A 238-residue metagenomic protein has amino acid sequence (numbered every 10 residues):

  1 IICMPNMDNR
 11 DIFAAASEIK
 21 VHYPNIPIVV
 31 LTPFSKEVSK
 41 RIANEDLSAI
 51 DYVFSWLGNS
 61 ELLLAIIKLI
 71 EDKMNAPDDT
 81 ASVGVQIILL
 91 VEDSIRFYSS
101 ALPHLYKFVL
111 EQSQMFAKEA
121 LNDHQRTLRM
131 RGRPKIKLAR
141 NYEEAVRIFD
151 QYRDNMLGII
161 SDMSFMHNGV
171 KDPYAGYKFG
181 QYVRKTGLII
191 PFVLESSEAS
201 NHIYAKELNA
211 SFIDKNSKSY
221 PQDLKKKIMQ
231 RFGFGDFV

Functional and structural regions predicted by a protein language model:
I1-N25, T32-A43, I50, L62 (+2 more regions): Conserved phosphotransfer microenvironments
N25-V29, Y52, I87, I189-V193 (+1 more regions): Proline-centered loop/turn at the N-terminus of a beta-strand
L31-P33, V193-E195, K215: Hydrophobic/aromatic residues positioned on beta-strands within the core alpha/beta folds
P33-K36, A120-Q125, S196-N201: Short, polar loop motifs at secondary-structure junctions
E37-K40, L63, F97-S100, N201-Y204: Switch/connector loops and helix/strand junctions flanking conserved nucleotide-binding motifs in nucleotide-processing
R41-Y52, Y204-I213: As written
E45-Y52, W56-K135, Y142-E143, K218-V238: Non-catalytic signal-transmission and effector/linker regions of two-component phosphorelay proteins
Y177, Q181-I190, S200-F237: Polyanion-binding and phosphate-handling cores
